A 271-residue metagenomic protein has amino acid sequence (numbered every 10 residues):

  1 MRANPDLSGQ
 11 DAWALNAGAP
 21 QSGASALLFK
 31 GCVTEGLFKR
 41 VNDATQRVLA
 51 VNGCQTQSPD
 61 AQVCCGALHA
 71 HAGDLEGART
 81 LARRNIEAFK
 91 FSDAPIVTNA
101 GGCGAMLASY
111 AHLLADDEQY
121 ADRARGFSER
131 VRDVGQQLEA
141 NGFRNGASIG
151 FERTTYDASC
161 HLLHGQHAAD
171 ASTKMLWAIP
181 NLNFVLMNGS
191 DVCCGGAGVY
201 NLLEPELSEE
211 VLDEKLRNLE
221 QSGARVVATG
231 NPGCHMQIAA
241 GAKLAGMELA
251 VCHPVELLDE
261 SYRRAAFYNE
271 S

Functional and structural regions predicted by a protein language model:
M1-S271: Iron-sulfur cluster-binding electron-transfer modules in prokaryotic oxidoreductases
